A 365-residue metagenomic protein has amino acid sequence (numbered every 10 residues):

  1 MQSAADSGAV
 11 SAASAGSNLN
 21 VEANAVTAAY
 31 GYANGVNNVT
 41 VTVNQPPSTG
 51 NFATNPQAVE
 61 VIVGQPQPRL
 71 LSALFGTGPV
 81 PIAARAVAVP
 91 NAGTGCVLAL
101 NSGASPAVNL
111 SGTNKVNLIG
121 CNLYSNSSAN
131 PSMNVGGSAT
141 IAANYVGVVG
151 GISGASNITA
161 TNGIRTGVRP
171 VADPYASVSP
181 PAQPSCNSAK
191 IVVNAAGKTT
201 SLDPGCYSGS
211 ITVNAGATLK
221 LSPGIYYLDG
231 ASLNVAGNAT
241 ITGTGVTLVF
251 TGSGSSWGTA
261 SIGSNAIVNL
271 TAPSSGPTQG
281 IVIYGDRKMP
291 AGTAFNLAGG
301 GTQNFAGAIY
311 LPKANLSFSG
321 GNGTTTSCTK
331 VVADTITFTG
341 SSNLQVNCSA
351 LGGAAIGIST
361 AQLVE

Functional and structural regions predicted by a protein language model:
M1-A5: Aliphatic-rich helix starts adjacent to a transmembrane/signal segment
S7-R69: Short amphipathic secondary-structure patches
N20-T27, A83, G120, A306 (+1 more regions): Extracytoplasmic/secreted envelope proteins and their assembly/folding machinery, especially bacterial periplasmic
G31, G35, L74-G78, A139 (+1 more regions): Glycine-centered secondary-structure boundary/capping sites
V41-T42, N91-E365: Primarily marks folded extracellular/lumenal domains of secretory and cell-surface proteins
V43, T54-G95: Small-polar (Ser/Thr/Gly)-enriched, low-hydrophobicity segments that adopt extended beta-strand/coil conformations
P46-P47, Q67-R69, I82, D173 (+2 more regions): Alpha-helix initiation/capping motif
